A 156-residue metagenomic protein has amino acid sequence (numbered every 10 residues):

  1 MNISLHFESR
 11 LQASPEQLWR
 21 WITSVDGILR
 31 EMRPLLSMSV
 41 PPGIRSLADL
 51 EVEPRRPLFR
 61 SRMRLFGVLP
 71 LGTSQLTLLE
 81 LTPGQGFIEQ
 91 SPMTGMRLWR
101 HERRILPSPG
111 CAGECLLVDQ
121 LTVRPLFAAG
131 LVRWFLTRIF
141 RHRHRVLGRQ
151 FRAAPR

Functional and structural regions predicted by a protein language model:
M1-V52: Hydrophobic ligand-binding cavity/cleft-lining segments
S4-H6, P70-Q75, R97-E102: Short, surface-exposed coil-to-beta transition loops
L11-A13, M63-G67, E80, G95 (+2 more regions): Beta-strand elements of well-folded, non-transmembrane domains
S14, P83, G110-A112: Short strand-connecting beta-turns/loops that link adjacent beta-strands
L18-I22, I28, F59-S61, L78 (+3 more regions): Hydrophobic pocket/interface hotspot
V40-P92: Glycine-rich portal/gate segments that line the openings of hydrophobic small-molecule binding cavities
I88-R138: Beta-strand/loop substructures that line and gate deep hydrophobic ligand-binding cavities in soluble
R138-V146: A non-catalytic, amphipathic alpha-helix used as a structural packing/dimerization or gating element in enzyme scaffolds
